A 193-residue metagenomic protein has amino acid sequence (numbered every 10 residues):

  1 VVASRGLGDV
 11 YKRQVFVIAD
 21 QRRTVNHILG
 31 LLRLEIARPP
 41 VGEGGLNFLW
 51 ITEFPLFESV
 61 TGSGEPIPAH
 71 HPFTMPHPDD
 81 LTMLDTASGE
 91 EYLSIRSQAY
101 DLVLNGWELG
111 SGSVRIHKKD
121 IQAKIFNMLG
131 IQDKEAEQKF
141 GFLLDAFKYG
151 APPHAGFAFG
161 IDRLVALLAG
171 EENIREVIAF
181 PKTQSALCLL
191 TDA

Functional and structural regions predicted by a protein language model:
V1-Y11: Single conserved hydrophobic/aromatic residue that forms the stacking wall/gate of nucleotide- or nucleobase-binding
K12-V17: A conserved active-site cap/scaffold subdomain adjacent to cofactor or substrate pockets
A19-T24: Short, charged beta-turn/beta-strand-edge "cap" motif at the junction between a beta-strand and an adjacent loop
V25, G44-G45: Cytosolic covalent-transfer regions centered on His/Cys nucleophiles that carry phosphoryl or persulfide groups
I28-R33: GHKL-family ATPase ATP-binding module
L34-V41: A common structural junction motif
G45-L46, W50, L56-A193: TRNA-recognition modules of translation machinery and tRNA-sensing kinases, especially anticodon-binding
